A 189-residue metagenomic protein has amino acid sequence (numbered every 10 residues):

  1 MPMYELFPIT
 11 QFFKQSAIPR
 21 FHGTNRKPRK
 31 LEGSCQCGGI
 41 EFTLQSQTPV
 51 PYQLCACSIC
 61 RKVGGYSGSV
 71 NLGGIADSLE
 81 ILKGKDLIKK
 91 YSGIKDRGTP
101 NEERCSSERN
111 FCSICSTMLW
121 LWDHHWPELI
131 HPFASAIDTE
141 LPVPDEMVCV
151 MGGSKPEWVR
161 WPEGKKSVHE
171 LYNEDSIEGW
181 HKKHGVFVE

Functional and structural regions predicted by a protein language model:
P2-S34, G39-E189: A short Gly-Trp-Pro
